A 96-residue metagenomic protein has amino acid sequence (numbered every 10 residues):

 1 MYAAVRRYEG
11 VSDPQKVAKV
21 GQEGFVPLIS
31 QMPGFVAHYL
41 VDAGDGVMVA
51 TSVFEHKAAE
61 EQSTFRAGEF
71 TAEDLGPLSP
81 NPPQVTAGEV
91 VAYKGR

Functional and structural regions predicted by a protein language model:
M1-V49, E55-E69, G76-R96: Short S/T/G/P-rich N-terminal loop/turn motif that feeds into the first structured element of a domain
